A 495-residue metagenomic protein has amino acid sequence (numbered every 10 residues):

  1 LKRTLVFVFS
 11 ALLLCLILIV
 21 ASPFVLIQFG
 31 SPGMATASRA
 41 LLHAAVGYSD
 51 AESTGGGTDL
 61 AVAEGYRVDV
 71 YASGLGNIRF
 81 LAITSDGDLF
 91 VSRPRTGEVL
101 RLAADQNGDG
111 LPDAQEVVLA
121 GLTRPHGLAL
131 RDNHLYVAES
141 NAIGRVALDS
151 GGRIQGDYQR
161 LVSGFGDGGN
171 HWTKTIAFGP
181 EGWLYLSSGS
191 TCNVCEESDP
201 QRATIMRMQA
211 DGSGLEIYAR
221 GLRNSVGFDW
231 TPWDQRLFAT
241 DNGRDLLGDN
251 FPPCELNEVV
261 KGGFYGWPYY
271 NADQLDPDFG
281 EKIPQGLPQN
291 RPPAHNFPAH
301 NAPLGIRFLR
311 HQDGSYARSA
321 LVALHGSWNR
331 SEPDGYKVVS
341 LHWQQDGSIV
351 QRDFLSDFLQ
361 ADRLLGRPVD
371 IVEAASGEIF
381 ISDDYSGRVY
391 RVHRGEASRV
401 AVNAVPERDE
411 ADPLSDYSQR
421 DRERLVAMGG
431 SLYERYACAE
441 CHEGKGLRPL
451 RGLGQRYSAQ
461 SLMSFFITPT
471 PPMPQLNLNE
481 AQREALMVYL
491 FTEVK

Functional and structural regions predicted by a protein language model:
F24-V62, T173, S190-N193, M208-S213 (+8 more regions): Beta-propeller domain segments
Y71-L75, V117-G121, L161-G168, I217-G221 (+2 more regions): Surface loop/turn motifs at the tips and blade-to-blade linkers of beta-strand repeat domains
N77, G121-R124, R131, W172 (+5 more regions): Beta-rich catalytic cores
L81, D88-V91, H134-V137, L184-L186 (+3 more regions): Hydrophobic beta-strand segments that make up the repeating blades of beta-propeller and related beta-repeat
N141-G179: Asp-box/WD-like beta-propeller blade repeats and closely related beta-sheet repeat scaffolds
A404-E434: Electrostatic cytochrome c docking/interface patches
R420-R424, E440-K495: Extracytoplasmic electron-transfer domains, predominantly the class I c-type cytochrome c fold
